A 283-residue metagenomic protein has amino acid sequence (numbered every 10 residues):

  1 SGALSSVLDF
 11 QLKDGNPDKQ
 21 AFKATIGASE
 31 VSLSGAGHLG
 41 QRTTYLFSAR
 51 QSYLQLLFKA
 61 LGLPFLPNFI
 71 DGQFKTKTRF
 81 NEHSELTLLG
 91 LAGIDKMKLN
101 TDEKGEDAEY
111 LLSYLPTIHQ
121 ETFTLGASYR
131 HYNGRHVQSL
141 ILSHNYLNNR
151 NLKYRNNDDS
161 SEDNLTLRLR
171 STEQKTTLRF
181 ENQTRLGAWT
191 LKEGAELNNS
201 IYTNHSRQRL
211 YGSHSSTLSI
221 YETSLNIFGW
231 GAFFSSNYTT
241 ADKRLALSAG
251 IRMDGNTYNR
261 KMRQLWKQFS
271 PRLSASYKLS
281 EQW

Functional and structural regions predicted by a protein language model:
S1-G2: N-terminal plug
S5-K13, Q20-P64, D71-R79, T87-L91: Predominantly transmembrane beta-strands of Gram-negative outer membrane beta-barrel pores used for transport
Q41-A49, L91-E109, N149, N156: A subset of solvent-exposed loop/turn segments in beta-rich extracellular surface proteins, enriched in glycine
K59-G62, N259-L265: Short, solvent-exposed loop/turn segments at secondary-structure boundaries
L63, E109-L111, S216-T217: Sequence/structural signature of beta-propeller blade repeats across diverse families
K77-D95, P116-M262, P271: Face-selective signature of the C-terminal outer-membrane beta-barrel domain
K98, D102-D107, T203-G212, Y277 (+1 more regions): Surface-exposed extracellular loop regions of Gram-negative outer-membrane beta-barrel proteins, predominantly
Q268: ABC ATPase A-loop
